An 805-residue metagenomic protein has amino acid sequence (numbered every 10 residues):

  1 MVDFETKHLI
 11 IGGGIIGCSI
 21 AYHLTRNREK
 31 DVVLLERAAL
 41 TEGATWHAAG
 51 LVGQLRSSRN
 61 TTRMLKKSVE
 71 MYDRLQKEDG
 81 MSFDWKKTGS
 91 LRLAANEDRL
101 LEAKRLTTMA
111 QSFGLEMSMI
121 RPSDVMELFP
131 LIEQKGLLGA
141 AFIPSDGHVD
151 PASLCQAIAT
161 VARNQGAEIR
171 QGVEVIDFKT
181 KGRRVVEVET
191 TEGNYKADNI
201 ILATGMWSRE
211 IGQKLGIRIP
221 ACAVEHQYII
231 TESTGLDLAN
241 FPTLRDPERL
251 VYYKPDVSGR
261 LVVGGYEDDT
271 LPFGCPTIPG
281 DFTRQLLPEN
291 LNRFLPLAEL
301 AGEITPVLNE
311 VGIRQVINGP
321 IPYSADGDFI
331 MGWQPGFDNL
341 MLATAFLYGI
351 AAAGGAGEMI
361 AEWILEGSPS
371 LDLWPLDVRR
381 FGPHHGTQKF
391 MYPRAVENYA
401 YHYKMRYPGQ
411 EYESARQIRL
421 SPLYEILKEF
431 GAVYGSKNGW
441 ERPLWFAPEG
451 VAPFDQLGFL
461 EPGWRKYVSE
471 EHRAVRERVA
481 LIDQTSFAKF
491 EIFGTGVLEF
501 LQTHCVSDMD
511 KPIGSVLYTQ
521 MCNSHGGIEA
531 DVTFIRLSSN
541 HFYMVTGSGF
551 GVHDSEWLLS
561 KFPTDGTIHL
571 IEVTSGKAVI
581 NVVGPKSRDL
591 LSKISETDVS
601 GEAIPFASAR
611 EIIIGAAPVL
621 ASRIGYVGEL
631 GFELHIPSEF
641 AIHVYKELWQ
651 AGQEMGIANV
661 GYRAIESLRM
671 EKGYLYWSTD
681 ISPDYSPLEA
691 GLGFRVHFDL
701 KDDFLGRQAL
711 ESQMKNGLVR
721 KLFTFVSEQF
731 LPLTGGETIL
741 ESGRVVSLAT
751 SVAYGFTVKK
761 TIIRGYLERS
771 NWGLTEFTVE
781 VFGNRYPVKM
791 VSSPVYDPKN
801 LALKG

Functional and structural regions predicted by a protein language model:
V2-I16, V33: Beta1/beta-strand and adjacent pyrophosphate-binding region of the FAD-binding site in flavoprotein oxidoreductases
Y22-R26, G50-V52, R74, M81-G89 (+4 more regions): Active-site substrate-recognition segment that forms the wall of the catalytic cavity or substrate channel
T25-W46: Glycine-rich FAD pyrophosphate-binding loop
A49-L51, S57, D146-P151, E248-Y252 (+5 more regions): Glycine-rich phosphate/pyrophosphate-binding beta-alpha loops
G50-L128, E248-Y253, S258-R260, D281 (+4 more regions): Dinucleotide-binding Rossmann-like beta1-alpha1 core, especially the glycine-rich loop that anchors the ADP
M71-R74, K86, A95-Q165, R170-Q171 (+3 more regions): Flavin (FAD/FMN) cofactor-binding and adjacent substrate-gating region of FAD-dependent oxidoreductase domains
P151, E248, Q285-R419: C-terminal catalytic lobe of FAD-dependent flavoproteins
L371, D377-G805: Glycine/proline-enriched, intrinsically flexible loops and inter-domain linkers
